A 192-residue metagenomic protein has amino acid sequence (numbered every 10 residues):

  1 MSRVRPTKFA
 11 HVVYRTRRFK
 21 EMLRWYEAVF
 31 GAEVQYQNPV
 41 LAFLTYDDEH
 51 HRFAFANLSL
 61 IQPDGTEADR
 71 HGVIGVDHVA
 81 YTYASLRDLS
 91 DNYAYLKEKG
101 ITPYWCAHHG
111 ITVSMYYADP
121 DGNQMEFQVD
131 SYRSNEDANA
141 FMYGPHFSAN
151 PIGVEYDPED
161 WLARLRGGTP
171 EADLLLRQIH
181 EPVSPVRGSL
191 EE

Functional and structural regions predicted by a protein language model:
M1, T66-E67, P103: Short, P/G- and charge-enriched loop/turn segments at secondary-structure junctions
M1-S2, R164: A detector for short, charged/polar N-terminal pre-domain segments
R5-D47: N-terminal "first-domain core" detector
T7, R15-E21, V73-I74, V79-Q124 (+3 more regions): Vicinal oxygen chelate
H11, H50-F53, P63, H78 (+1 more regions): Histidine-centered active-site/metal-ligand motif
R15-E27, A56-E67, L162-A163: Short N-terminal helix-initiation segments at or just after the protein's N-terminus
E33-V73, A118, Q124-Y132: Conserved short beta-strand elements that form part of the metal-binding/catalytic scaffold of enzyme active sites
